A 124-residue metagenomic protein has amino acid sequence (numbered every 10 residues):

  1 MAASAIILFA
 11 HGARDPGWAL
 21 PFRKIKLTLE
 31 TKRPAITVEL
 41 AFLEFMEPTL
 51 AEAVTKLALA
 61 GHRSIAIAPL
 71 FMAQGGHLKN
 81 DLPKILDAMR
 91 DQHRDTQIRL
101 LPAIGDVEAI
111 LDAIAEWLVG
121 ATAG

Functional and structural regions predicted by a protein language model:
M1-G124: Active-site-proximal alpha-helix that buttresses catalytic centers in soluble enzyme cores
